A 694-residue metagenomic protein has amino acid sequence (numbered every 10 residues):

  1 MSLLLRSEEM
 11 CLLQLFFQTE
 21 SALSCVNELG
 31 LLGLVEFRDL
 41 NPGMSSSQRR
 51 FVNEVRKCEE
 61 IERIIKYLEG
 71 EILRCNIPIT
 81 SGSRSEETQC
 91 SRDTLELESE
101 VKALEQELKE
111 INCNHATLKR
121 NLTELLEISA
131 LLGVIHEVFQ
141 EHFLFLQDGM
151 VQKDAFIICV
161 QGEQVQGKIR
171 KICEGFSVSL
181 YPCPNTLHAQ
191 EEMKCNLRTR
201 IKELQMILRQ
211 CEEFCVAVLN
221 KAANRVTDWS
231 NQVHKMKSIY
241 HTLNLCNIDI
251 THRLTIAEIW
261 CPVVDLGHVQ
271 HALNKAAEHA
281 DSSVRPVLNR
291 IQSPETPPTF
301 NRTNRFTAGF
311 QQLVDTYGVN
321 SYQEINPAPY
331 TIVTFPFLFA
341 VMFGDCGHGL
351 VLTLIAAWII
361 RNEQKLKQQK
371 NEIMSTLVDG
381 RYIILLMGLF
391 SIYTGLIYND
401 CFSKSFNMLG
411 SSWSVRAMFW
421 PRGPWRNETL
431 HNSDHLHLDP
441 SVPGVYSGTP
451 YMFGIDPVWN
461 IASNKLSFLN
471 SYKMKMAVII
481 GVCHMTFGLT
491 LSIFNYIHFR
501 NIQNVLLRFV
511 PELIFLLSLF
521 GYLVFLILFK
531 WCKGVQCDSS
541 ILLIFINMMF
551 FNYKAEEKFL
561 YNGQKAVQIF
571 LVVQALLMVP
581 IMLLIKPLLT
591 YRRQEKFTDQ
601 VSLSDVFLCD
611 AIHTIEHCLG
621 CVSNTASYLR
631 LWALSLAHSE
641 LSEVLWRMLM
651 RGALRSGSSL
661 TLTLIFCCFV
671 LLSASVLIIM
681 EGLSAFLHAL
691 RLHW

Functional and structural regions predicted by a protein language model:
M1-F335, C346-H348, I359, K365-I384 (+1 more regions): Long, charged N-terminal accessory/stalk domains
L5, D148, N247-D249, M342 (+3 more regions): Replace "in large, NTP-powered and nucleic-acid-processing enzymes" with "in large, NTP-powered factors and other
Q18, P262, G344, T353 (+1 more regions): Generic beta-strand/beta-sheet core signal
L34, V178, E278, G318 (+11 more regions): Short amphipathic alpha-helices and their capping/turn residues within compact interaction modules
R253-T255, N320-Y330, M342-L350, L377-I383 (+2 more regions): Membrane-entry segments of alpha-helical transmembrane domains in multi-pass membrane proteins
R302, N320-G344, K473, C618-A633: Membrane-interface recognition of transmembrane alpha-helix starts, especially the cytoplasmic loop-to-helix transition
V333, L338-M342, G349-E363, A637-L641: Membrane-interfacial alpha-helical segments at the cytosolic side of multi-pass membrane proteins
I383-L385, L389-H693: Hard-cation-handling environments
